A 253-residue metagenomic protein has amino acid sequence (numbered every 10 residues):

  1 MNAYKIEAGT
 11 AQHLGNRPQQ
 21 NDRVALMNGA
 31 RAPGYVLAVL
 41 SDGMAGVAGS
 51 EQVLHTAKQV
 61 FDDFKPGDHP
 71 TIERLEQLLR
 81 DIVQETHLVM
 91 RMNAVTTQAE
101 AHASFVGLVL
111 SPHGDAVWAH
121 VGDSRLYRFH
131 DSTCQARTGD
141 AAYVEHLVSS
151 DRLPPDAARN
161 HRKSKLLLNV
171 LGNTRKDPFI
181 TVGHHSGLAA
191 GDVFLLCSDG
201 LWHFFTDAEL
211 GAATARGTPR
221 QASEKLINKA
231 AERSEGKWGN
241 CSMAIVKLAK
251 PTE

Functional and structural regions predicted by a protein language model:
M1-E253: PP2C/PPM-type serine/threonine phosphatase catalytic domain
